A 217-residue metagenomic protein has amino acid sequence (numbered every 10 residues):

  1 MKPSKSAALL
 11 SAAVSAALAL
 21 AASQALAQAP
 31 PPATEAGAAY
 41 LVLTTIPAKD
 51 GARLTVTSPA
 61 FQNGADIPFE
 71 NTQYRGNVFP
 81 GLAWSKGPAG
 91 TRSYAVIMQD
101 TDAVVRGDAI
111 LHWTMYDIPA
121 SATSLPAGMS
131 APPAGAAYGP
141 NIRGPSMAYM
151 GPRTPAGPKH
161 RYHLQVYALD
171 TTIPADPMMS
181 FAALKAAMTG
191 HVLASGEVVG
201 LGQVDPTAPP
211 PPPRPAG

Functional and structural regions predicted by a protein language model:
K2-A12: Bacterial N-terminal signal peptides that target proteins for export
S11-A21: Bacterial N-terminal signal peptides
L26-G217: N-terminus-centered regions that define maturation/targeting leaders and the start of the first functional domain
